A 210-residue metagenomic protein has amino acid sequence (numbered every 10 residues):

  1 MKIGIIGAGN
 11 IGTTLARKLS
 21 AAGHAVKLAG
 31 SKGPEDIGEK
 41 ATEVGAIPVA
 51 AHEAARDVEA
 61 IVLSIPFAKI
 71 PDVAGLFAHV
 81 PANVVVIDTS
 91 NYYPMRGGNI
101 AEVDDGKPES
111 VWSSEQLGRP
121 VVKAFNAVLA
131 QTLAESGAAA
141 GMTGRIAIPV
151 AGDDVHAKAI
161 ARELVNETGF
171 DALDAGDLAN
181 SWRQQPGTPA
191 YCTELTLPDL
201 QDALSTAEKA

Functional and structural regions predicted by a protein language model:
M1-E43: NAD(P)+-binding Rossmann beta1-loop-alpha1 motif at the extreme N-terminus of oxidoreductases
G45-A46, A51-I87, N91-G97: Rossmann-like NAD(P)-binding element
P48, P120-N126, L173-D177: General beta-strand structural signal in soluble alpha/beta enzymes
L76-N83, Q116-L117, A140-M142: Short, conserved loop/helix-junction motifs that constitute active-site signature segments in enzyme catalytic cores
S90-A139: Rossmann-fold NAD(P)-binding glycine/threonine-rich loop
T143-A210: Active-site-lining helix/loop region of Rossmann-like oxidoreductase modules
